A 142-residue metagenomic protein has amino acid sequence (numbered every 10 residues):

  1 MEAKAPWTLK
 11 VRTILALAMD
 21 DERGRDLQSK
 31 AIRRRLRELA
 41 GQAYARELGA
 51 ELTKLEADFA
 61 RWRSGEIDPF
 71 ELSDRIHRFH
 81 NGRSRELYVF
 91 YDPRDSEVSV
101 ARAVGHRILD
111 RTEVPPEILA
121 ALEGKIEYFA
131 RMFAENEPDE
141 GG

Functional and structural regions predicted by a protein language model:
E2-G142: Acidic, Ser/Pro/Thr-rich low-complexity regulatory regions and the short amphipathic helical interaction modules they
